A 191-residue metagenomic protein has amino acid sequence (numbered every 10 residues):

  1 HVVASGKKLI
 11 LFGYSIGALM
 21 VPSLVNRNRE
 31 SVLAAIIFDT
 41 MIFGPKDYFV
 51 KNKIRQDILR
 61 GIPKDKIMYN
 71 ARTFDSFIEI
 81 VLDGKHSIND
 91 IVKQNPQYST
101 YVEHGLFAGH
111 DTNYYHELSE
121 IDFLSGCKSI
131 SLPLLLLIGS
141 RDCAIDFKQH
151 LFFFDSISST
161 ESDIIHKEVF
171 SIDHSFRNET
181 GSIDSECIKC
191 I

Functional and structural regions predicted by a protein language model:
H1-K8: Conserved acidic catalytic loop of the alpha/beta-hydrolase fold
L11-G13, F38: Short beta-strand immediately N-terminal to the catalytic nucleophile in serine-hydrolase-like folds
G13-G17, V21: Gly/Ala-rich beta-loop-alpha elbow adjacent to hydrolase catalytic centers
F38-G126: Accessory cap/linker subdomain of secreted extracellular hydrolases
I130, L136-I138, D142: Short beta-strand/loop motif that positions the catalytic acidic residue of the alpha/beta-hydrolase fold
L132, D146-S156: Short alpha-helix in the alpha/beta-hydrolase fold that links the catalytic acid
S158-S175: Catalytic histidine neighborhood in serine/cysteine hydrolases with alpha/beta-hydrolase-type architecture
I172-F176, T180-I191: Catalytic active-site module of serine/aspartate enzymes centered on a nucleophile-bearing elbow/loop
